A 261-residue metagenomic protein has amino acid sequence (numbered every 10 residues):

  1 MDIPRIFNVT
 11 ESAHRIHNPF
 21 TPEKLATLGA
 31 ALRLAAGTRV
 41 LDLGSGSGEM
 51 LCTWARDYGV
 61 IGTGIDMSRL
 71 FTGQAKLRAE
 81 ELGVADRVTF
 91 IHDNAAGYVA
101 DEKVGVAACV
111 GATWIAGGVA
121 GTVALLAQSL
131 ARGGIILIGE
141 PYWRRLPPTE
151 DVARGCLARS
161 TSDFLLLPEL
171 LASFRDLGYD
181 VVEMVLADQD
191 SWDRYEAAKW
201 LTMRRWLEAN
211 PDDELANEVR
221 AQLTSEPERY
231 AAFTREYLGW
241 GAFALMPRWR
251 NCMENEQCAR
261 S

Functional and structural regions predicted by a protein language model:
T10-A26: Conserved SAM-binding loop and adjacent beta-strand
T38-G44: Conserved class I S-adenosyl-L-methionine
E49-A96: Class I SAM-dependent methyltransferase SAM/SAH-binding core
V99-A107: A short acidic, Gly/Pro-enriched loop at the edge of an enzyme's catalytic core that lines a small-molecule cofactor
A120-I135: A short glycine-rich, Lys/Arg-flanked "PGG" loop and its adjoining helix->strand segment in the class I
P141-T161: Short, glycine-/aromatic-enriched active-site segment of Class I SAM-dependent methyltransferases
D163-G178: Short alpha-helix
E183-S261: Conserved Class I S-adenosyl-L-methionine
